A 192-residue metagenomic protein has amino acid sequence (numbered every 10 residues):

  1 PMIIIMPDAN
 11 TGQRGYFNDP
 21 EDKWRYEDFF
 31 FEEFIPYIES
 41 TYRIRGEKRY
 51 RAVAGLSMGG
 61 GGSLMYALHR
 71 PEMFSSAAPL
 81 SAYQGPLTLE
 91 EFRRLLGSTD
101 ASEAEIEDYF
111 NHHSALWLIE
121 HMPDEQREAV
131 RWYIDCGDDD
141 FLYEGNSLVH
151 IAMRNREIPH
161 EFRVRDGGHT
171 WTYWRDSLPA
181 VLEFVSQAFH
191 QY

Functional and structural regions predicted by a protein language model:
P1-Y192: Non-catalytic cap/lid and distal C-terminal segments of serine-dependent acyl enzymes
